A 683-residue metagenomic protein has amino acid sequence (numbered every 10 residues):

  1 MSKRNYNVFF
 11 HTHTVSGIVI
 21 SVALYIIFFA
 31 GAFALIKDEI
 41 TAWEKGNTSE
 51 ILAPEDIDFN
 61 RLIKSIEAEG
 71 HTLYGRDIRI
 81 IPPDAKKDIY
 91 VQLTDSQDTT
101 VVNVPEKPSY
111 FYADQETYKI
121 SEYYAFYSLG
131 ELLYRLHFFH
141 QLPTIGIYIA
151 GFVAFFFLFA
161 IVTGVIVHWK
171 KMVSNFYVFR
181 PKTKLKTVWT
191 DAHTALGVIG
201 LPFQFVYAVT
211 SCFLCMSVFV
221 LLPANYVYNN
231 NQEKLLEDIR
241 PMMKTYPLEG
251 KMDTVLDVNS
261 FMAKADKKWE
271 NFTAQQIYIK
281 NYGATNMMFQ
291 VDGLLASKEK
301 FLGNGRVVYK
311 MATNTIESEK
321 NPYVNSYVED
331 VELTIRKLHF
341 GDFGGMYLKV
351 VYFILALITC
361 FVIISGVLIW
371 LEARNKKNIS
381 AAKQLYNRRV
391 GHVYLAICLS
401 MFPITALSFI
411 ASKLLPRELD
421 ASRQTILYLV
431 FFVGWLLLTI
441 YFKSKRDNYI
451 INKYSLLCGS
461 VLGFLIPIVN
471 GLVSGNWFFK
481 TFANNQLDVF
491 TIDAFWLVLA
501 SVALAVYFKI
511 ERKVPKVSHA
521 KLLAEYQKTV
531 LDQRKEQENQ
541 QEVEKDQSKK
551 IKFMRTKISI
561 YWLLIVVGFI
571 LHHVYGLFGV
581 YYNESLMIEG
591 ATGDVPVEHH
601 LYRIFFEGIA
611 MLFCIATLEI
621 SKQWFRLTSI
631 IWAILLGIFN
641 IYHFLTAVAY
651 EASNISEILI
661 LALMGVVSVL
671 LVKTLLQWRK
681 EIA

Functional and structural regions predicted by a protein language model:
M1-I40, I145-N231: Internal alpha-helical transmembrane segments
S2-R4, V8-H11, G151-V198, F353-S400 (+2 more regions): Juxtamembrane interface at the cytosolic side of transmembrane helices
D98-L136, V162, S297-R336, F361-L368: Extended, hydrophilic extramembrane loops/domains of integral membrane proteins
K383-G391, L395, E542-F569: Cytosolic juxtamembrane helix and N-cap/initiation of the first transmembrane helix
V433-R534: Generic detector of multi-pass transmembrane helix bundles and their immediately adjacent loops in polytopic membrane
L456-G471, F605-I609, R626-L645, A662-V667: Hydrophobic alpha-helical membrane segments
S474-N484, L635-I658: Membrane-helix boundary connector in multi-pass membrane proteins
I565-F606: Hydrophobic transmembrane helix segments
